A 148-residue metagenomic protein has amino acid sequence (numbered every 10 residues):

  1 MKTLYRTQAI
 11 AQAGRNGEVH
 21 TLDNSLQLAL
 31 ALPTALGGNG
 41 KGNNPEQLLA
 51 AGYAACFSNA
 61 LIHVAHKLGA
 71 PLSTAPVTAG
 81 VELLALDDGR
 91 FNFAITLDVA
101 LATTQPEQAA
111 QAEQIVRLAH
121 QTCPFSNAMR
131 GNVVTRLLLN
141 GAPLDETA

Functional and structural regions predicted by a protein language model:
M1-A51, S58-A148: Extended beta-strand/beta-hairpin segments
